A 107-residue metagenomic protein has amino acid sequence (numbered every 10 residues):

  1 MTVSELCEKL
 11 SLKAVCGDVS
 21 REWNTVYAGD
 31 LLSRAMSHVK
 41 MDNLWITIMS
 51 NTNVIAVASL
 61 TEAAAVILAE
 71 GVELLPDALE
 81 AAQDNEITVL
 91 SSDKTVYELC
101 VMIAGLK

Functional and structural regions predicted by a protein language model:
M1-T2, K107: Absolute protein N-terminus
V3-N43: N-terminal first-folded block
W23, L32-L44, M49-K107: Feature captures the catalytic cores and cofactor-binding loops of soluble hydro-lyases/lyases that act on carboxylate
